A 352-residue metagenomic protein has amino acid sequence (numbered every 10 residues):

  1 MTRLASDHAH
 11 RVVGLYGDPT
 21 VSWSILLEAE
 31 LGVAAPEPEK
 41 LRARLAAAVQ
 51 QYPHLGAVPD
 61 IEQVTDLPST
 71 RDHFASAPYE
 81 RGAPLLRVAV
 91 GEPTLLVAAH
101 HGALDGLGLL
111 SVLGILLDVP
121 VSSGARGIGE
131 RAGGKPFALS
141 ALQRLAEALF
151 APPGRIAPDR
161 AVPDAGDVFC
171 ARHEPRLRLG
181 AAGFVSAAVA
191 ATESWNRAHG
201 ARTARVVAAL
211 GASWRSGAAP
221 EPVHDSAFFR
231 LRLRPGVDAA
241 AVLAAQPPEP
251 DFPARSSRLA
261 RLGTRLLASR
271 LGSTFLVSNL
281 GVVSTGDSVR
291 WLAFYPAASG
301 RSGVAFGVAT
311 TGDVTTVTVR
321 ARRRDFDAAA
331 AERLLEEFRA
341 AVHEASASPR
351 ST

Functional and structural regions predicted by a protein language model:
M1-R11, L26-A29, A103-R176, E337-T352: Non-catalytic, low-complexity flexible loops and terminal extensions
M1-V58, R71-L86, H100, R172-L179 (+1 more regions): Acyl-thioester-dependent acyl-group transfer interface
K40, L107-S111, G183: Amphipathic alpha-helical recognition patches that constitute DNA-binding helices
P59-T65: Short, structured protein-protein interaction patches enriched in aromatics and acidic/basic residues, typified by
A83-L85, L96-A98, L113-S123, A297: Short, contiguous, well-ordered secondary-structure segments
G91-L113, L117, A190-R197: Active-site beta-strand/loop microenvironment that shapes enzyme catalytic pockets
A181-V189: Short amphipathic alpha-helical segments
